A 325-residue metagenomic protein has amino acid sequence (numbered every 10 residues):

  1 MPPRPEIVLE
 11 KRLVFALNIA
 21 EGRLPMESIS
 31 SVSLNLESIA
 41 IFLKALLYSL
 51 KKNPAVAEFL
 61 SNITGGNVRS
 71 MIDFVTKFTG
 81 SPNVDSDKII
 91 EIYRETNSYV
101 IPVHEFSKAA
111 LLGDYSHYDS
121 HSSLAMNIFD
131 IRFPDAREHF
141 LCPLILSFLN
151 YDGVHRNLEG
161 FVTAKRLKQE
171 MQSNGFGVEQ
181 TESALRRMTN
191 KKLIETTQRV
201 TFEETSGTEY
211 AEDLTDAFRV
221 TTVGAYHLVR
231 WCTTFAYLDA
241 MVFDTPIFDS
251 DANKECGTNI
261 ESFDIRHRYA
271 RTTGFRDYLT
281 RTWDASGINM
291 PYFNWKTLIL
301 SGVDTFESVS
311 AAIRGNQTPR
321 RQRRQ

Functional and structural regions predicted by a protein language model:
M1-S49: The catalytic "switch" region of P-loop NTPases
R12, K77, A184-R187: Generic, well-ordered alpha-helical scaffold segments in large soluble proteins
A20, M71, E195-R199: Short, flexible/disordered secondary-structure transition segments
S33-L36, V84-E105, R166-G175, I194-T196 (+1 more regions): Eukaryote-specific, cytoplasm-facing alpha-helical/coiled-coil scaffolding segments in long proteins
K44-S61: A long, hydrophobic alpha-helical segment
K52-N53, N62-V162: Winged-helix-like regulatory helical subdomains adjacent to P-loop NTPase cores
C142-Q325: Terminal-proximal interaction/regulatory segments of ATP-powered molecular machines
